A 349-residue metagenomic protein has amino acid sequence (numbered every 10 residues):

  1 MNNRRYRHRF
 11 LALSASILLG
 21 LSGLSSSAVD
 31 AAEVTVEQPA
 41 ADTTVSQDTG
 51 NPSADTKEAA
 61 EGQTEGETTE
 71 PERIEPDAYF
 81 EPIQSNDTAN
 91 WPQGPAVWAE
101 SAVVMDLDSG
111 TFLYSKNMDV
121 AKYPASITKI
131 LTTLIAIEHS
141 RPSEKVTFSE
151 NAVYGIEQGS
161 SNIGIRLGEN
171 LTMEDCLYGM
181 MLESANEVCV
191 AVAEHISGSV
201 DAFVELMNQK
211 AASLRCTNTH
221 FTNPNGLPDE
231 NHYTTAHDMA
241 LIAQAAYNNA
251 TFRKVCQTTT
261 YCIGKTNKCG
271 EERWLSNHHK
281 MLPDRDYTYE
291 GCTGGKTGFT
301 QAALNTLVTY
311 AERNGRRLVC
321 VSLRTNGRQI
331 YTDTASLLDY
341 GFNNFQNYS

Functional and structural regions predicted by a protein language model:
N3-F10, L24-S101, L107-Y114, M118-A121 (+2 more regions): Structured C-terminal helix/loop/strand segments within mature extracytoplasmic catalytic/sensor domains
L13-A15: Sec-dependent N-terminal signal peptides
I17-G23: Hydrophobic core
A32-V34, D55-E58, G62-H237, L241-A250 (+1 more regions): Active-site-adjacent loops and short helices of periplasmic peptidoglycan-processing enzymes
C216-T217, P228-S349: Domain-terminus/edge residues, biased toward the C-terminal soluble/receptor-binding domains of extracytoplasmic
